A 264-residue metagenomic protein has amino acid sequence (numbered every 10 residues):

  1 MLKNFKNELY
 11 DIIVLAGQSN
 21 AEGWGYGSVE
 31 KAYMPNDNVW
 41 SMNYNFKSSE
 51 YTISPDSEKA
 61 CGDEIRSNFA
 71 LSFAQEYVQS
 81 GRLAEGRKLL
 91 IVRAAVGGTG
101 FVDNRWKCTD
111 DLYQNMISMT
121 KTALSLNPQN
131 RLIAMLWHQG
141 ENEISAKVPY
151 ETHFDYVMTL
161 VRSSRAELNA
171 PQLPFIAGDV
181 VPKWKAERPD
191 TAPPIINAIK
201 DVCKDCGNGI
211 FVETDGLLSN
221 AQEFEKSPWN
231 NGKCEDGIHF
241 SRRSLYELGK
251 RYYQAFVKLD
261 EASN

Functional and structural regions predicted by a protein language model:
M1-N264: Cell-envelope and extracellular/periplasmic
